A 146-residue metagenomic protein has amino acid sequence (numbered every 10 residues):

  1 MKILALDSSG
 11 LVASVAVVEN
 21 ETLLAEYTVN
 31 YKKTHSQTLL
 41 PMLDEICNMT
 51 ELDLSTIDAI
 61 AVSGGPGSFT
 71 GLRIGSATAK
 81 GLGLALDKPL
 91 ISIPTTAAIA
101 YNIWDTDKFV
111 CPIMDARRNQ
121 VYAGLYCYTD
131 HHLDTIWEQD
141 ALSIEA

Functional and structural regions predicted by a protein language model:
M1-G64, A141: N-terminal beta-alpha supersecondary unit
L11, G65-P66, A116-N119: Short glycine-rich anion-binding loops that position phosphate/pyrophosphate groups of nucleotides and phosphorylated
S14, T70, Q120: Glycine/Thr-rich phosphate-binding loops of Rossmann-like dinucleotide-binding domains
T22, P89-A146: Surface "functional belts" at beta-alpha junctions
L43, T78-L82, I99-I103: Buried hydrophobic packing segments
S55-T56, L86, T106: Residue-level preference for short coil/turn positions at secondary-structure junctions
V62-L90, T95: DPxDG-like acidic metal-binding loop motif
